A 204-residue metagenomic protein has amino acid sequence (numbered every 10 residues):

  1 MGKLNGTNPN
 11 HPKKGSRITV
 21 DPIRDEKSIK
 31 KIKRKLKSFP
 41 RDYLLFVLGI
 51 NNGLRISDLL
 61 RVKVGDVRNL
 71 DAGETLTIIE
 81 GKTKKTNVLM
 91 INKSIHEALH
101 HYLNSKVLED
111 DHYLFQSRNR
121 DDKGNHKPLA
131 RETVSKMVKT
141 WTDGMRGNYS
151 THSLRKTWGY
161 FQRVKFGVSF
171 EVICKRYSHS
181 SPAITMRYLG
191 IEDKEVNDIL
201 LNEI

Functional and structural regions predicted by a protein language model:
M1-I204: Conserved catalytic core of the tyrosine transesterase superfamily
